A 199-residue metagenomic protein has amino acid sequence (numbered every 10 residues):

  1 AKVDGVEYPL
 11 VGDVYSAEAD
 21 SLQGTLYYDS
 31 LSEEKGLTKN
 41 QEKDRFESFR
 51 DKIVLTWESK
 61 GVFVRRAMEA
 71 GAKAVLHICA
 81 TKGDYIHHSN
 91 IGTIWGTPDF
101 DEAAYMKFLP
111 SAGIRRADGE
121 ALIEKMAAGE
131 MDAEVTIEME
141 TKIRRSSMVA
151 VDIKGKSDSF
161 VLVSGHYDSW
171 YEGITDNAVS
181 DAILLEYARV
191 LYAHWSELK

Functional and structural regions predicted by a protein language model:
A1-D4, V64, H77, T81-G96 (+1 more regions): Protein/peptide-recognition domains central to ubiquitin and immune signaling
A1-I53: Noncatalytic luminal/extracellular "stalk/propeptide" segments of secretory-pathway proteins
G12-Y15, Y28, D51-S59, F63-V64 (+3 more regions): Second-shell loop/turn segments in exported
E47, M68-G71: Non-catalytic positions within long, well-ordered alpha-helices that form the structural scaffold/packing of enzyme
V54, A74-I78: Short hydrophobic alpha-helical runs that function as membrane-insertion/retention elements
E58, V161-K199: Alpha-helical metal-binding/catalytic segments enriched in His/Glu/Asp
F108-S147: Long, well-ordered, tryptophan-enriched scaffold segments
S146-D168: Acidic/His- and Gly-rich active-site-bordering loop/insert found across diverse amide/peptide-bond hydrolases
